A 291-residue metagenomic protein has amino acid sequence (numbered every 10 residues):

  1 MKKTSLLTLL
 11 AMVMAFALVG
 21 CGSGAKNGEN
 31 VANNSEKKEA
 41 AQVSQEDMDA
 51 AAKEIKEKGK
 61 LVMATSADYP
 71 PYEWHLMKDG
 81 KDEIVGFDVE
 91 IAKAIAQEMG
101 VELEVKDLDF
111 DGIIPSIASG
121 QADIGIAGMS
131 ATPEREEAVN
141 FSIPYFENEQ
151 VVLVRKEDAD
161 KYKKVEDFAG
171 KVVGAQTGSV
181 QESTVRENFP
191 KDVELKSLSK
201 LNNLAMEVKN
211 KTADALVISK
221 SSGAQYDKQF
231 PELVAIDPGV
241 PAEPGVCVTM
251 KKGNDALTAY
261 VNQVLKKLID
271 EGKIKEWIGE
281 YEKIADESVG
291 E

Functional and structural regions predicted by a protein language model:
L18-N33: Bacterial lipoprotein signal-peptidase II cleavage site
G22, K37-E46, V89-E98, T177-S179 (+1 more regions): Extended ligand-binding regions for polar small-molecule ligands
N30, A41-G128: Extracytoplasmic small-molecule ligand-binding "clamshell" domains of the periplasmic binding protein/Venus flytrap
T65, P70, I84-Q97, V151-A205 (+1 more regions): Bilobed "Venus flytrap"/periplasmic-binding protein-like clamshell domains and structurally analogous long
K93, E102-V165: Acidic, polar ligand-binding/catalytic clefts
E104-P115, D160, K196-N210, A242-P244: Short helix-initiation/N-cap motifs at beta->coil->alpha
G112, M129-E137, T184-E187, E207-N210 (+1 more regions): A ligand-binding cleft/hinge motif common to bilobed small-molecule-binding domains
E147-K156, K220, A224-K266, A285-E291: Periplasmic-binding protein-like
